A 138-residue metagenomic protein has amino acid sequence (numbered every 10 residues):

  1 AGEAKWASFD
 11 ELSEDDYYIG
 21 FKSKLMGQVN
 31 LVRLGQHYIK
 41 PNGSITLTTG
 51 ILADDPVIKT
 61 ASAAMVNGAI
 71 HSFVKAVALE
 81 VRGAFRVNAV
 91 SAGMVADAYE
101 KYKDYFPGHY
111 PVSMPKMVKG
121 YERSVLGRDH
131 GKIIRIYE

Functional and structural regions predicted by a protein language model:
E3, S8-D10, D16-S23, G27-N30 (+2 more regions): Catalytic loop of short-chain dehydrogenase/reductase
W6-L12, P107-V112: Short, exposed beta-strand "edge-strand" segments with a Pro/Gly-rich flavor and a Y/T-containing core
L34: Short, conserved SAM-binding segment of the class I
R82-F85, A89, V95-E138: C-terminal helical subdomain
